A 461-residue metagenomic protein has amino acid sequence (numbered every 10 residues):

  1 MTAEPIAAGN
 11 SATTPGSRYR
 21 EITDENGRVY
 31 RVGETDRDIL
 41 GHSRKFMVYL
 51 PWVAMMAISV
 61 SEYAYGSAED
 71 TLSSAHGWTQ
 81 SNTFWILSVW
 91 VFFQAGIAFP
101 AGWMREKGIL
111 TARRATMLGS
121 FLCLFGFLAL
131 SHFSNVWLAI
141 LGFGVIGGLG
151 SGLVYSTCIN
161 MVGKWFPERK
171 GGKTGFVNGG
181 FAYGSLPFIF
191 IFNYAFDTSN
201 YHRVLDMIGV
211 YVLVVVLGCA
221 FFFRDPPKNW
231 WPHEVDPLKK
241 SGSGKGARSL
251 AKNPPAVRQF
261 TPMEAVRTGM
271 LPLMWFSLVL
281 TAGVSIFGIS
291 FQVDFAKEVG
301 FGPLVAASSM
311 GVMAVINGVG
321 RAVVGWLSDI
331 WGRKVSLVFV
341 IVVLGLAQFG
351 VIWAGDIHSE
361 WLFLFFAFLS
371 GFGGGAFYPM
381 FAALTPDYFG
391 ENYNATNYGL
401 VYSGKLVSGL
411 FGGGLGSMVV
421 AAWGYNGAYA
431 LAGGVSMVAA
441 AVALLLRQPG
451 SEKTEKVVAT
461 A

Functional and structural regions predicted by a protein language model:
T2-A54, I58-S59, Q259-P272: Cytosolic juxtamembrane N-terminal segment immediately preceding the first transmembrane helix of multi-pass
Y65-L72, M263-A322: Extracytoplasmic gate region of multi-pass secondary transporters
L72-S73, M104-R105, P187-S199, A296-K297 (+2 more regions): Interfacial helix-cap and linker-helix signal at transmembrane-aqueous boundaries of multi-pass secondary transporters
I97-T111, R321-G332, V420: Helix-to-loop junctions at the C-terminal end of transmembrane segments in multipass secondary transporters
F121-S134, V343-D356: C-terminal ends and interior cores of transmembrane alpha-helices in multi-pass membrane transporters/permeases
G126, L138-L153, V279, L362-A376: Hydrophobic core of transmembrane alpha-helices in multi-pass small-molecule transporters, especially MFS/SLC-type
G152-F166, A376-F389: Intracellular juxtamembrane helix-capping segments at the cytosolic ends of symmetry-related transmembrane helices
F181-W230: Helix-loop-helix hairpin linking two adjacent transmembrane segments in secondary transporters
